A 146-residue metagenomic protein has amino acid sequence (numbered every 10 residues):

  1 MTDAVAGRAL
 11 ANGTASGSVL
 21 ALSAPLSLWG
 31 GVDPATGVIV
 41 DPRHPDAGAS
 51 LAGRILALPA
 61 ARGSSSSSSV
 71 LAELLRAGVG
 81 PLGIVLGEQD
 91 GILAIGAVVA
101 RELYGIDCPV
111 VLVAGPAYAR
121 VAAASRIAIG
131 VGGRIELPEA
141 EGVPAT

Functional and structural regions predicted by a protein language model:
D3-A11, A15, L20-V131: Feature captures the catalytic cores and cofactor-binding loops of soluble hydro-lyases/lyases that act on carboxylate
G132-T146: Phosphate/diphosphate-binding glycine-rich loops and adjacent basic-rich segments that engage nucleotide
